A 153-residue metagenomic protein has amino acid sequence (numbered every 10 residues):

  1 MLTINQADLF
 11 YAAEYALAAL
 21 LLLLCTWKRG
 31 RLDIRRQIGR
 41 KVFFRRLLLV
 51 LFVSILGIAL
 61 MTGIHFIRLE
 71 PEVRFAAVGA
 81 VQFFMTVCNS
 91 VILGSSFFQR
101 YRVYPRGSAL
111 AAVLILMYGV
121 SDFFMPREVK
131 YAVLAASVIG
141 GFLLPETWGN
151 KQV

Functional and structural regions predicted by a protein language model:
M1-F10, P71-A77, L116-S121: Membrane-interface segments at the starts/ends of alpha-helical transmembrane spans
T3, R36-G39, E70, P126: Intrinsically disordered, low-complexity coil/linker segments enriched for acidic/polar and small residues
N5, F10-E14, A18-I55, L93-L110 (+2 more regions): Membrane-interface extramembranous regions at the lipid-water interface
L17-A18, V73-S95, V129-A136, G140: Selective recognition of hydrophobic, aromatic-rich stretches within alpha-helical transmembrane segments of polytopic
A19-R29, I55-M61, A77-N89: Hydrophobic alpha-helical transmembrane segments
I55-A59, V113-F123, L143: Aromatic-anchored segments of alpha-helical transmembrane domains
L60-E70, V120-M125: Juxtamembrane "helix-exit" motif on the non-cytosolic side of transmembrane helices
S96, R100-Y104, L116-K130: Membrane-helix boundary connector in multi-pass membrane proteins
